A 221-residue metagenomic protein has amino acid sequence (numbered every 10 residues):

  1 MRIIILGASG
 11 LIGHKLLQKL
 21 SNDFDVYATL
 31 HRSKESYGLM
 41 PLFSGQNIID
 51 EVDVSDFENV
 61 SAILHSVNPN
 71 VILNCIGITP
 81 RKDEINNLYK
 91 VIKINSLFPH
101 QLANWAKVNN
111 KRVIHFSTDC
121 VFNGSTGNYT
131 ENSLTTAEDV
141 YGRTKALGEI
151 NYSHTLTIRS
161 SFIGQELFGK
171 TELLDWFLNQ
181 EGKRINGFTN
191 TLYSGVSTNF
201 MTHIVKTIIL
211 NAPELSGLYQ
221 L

Functional and structural regions predicted by a protein language model:
M1-D23: N-terminal Rossmann NAD(P)H-binding glycine-rich loop of SDR-like oxidoreductase domains
L6, T29, C75-I76, V113-D119 (+1 more regions): SDR active-site strand-loop-helix element
A28-Y37, D53-V54: N-terminal Rossmann-fold cofactor-binding loop
E51-I94: NAD(P)H-binding glycine-rich loop region in Rossmannoid oxidoreductase-like domains and their noncatalytic homologs
S55, N86, K90-Q101, T135 (+2 more regions): Glycine-rich NAD(P)-binding loop of the Rossmann-fold in SDR/ketoreductase-type enzymes
H100-T136: Conserved Rossmann-fold NAD(P)-dependent oxidoreductase catalytic core, especially the SDR/UDP-sugar
E138-V140, I150-T207: NAD(P)-dependent short-chain dehydrogenase/reductase
T202-L221: Mid/C-terminal beta-alpha module of Rossmann-like enzyme folds, strongest in SDR-family dehydrogenases/epimerases
